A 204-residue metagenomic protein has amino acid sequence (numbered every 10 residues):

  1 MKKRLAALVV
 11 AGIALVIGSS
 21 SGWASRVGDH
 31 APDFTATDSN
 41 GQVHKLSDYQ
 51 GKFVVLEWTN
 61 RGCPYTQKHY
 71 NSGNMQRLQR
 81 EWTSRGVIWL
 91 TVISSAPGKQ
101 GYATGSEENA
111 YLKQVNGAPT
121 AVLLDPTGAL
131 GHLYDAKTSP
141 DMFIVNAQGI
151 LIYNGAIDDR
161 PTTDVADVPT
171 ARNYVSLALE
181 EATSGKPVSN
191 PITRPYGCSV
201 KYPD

Functional and structural regions predicted by a protein language model:
M1-V9: Bacterial N-terminal signal peptides that target proteins for export
V9-G18: Bacterial N-terminal signal peptides
G22-A24: Boundary at the C-terminal end of the N-terminal hydrophobic targeting segment
F34-V54: A short beta-strand-turn-helix
S47-Q67, L179: Short active-site neighborhood of thiol/selenol oxidoreductases, capturing the structured segment around
Q67-V115, P126-L133: Structural microenvironment flanking redox-active thiols in thiol-disulfide oxidoreductases
N109-N146, L151-I152: Short, internal strand/loop/helix patches that form the active-site neighborhood or redox-interaction surface
I144-D204: Thiol-/selenol-based redox modules, centered on thioredoxin-like and closely related oxidoreductase domains
